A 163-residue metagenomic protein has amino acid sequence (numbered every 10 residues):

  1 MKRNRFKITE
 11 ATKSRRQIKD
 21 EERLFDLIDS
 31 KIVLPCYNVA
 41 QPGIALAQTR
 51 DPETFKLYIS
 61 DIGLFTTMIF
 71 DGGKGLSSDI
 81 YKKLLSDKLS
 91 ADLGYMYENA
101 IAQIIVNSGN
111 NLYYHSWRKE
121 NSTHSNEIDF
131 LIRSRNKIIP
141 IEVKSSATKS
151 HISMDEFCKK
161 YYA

Functional and structural regions predicted by a protein language model:
M1-D29: Conserved helicase/translocase motor-coupling segment
E22, D26-A163: A cross-kingdom feature that marks ATP-driven nucleic-acid transaction machinery
